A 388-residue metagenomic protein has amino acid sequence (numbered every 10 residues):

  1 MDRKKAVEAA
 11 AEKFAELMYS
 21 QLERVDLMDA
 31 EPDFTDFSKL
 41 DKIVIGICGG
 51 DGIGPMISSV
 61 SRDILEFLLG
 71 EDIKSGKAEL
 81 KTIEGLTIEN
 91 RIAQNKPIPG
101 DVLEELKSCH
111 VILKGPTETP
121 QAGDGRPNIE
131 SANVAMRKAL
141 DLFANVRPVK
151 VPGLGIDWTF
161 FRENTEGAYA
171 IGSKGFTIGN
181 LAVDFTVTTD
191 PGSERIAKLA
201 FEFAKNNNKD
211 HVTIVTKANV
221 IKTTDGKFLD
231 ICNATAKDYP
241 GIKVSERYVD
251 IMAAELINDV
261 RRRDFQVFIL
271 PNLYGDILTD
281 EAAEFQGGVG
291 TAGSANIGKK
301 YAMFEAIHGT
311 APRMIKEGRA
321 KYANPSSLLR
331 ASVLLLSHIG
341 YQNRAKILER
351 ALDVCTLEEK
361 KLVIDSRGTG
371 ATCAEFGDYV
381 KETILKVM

Functional and structural regions predicted by a protein language model:
R3, V7-K81: N-terminal phosphate-binding or glycine-rich loops at protein starts, especially the Walker A/P-loop of NTPases
K13, I257-E359: Glycine-rich phosphate/nucleotide-binding loop
E16-R24, M28-A30, I171-F176, L181-V212 (+4 more regions): Glycine-rich phosphate/pyrophosphate-binding loop and the adjoining helix
G46-R62, L68-L69, I178-I251, D264: Glycine-rich phosphate/diphosphate-binding loop of Rossmann-like nucleotide-binding domains
D51-G54, H110, F161, A200 (+4 more regions): Buried hydrophobic positions in well-ordered alpha/beta secondary-structure cores of metabolic enzymes
S61, L65, C232, L328-L336 (+1 more regions): Buried hydrophobic packing segments
I83-L103, K107-S108, L229-Q266: N-terminal small/polar loop signature for handling phosphorylated ligands or for N-terminal nucleophile
E89-V183, L273-G275: N-terminal glycine-rich phosphate/adenylate-binding segment common to multiple enzyme folds
